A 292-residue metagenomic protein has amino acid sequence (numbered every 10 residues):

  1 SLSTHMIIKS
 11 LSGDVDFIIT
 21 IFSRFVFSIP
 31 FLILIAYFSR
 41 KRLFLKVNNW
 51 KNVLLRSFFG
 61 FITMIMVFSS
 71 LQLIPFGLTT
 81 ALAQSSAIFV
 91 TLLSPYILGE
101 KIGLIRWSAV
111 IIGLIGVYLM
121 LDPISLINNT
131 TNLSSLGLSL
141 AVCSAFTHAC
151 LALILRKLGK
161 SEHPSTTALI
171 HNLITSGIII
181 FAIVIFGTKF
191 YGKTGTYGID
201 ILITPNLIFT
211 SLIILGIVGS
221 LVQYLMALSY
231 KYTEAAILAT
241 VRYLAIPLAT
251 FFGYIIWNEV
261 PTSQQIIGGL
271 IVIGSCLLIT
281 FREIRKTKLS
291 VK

Functional and structural regions predicted by a protein language model:
L2-S3, I33, S57, F61-I65 (+7 more regions): Hydrophobic/small/kink-forming positions within alpha-helical transmembrane segments of polytopic membrane proteins
L2-V15, T20, I65-F76, L82 (+3 more regions): Juxtamembrane C-cap of transmembrane helices in multi-pass membrane transport proteins
D14-I62, T147-I154, I170-K189: Transmembrane alpha-helices of multi-pass small-molecule transport proteins
S23, T80-S85, G159-I174, S220-Y254: Helix-helix packing/entry segments at the starts of transmembrane helices
L32, I127-Y191, L202, V291-K292: Transmembrane alpha-helical segments that form core, pore/gating elements of small-molecule transporters/exporters
R42-M66, L136-V142, T194-L221: Loop-to-transmembrane-helix transition segments
S86-I111, P247-I266: C-terminal transmembrane-helix exit sites in multi-pass transporters
I105-I124, Q264-E283: Hydrophobic transmembrane alpha-helices of multi-pass small-molecule transport proteins
